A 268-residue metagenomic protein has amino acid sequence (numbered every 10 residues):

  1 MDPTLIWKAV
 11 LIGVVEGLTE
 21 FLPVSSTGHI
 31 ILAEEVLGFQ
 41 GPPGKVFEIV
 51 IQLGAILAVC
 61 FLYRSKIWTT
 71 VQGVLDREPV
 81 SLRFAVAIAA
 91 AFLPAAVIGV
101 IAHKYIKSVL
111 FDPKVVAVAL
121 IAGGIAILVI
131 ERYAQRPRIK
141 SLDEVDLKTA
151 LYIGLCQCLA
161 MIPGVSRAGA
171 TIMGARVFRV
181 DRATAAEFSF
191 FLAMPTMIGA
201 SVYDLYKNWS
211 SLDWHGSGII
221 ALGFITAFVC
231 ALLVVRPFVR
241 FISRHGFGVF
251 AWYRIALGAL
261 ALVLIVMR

Functional and structural regions predicted by a protein language model:
M1-R268: Multi-pass membrane proteins that catalyze or facilitate reactions on polyprenyl-/lipid-phosphate substrates and their
